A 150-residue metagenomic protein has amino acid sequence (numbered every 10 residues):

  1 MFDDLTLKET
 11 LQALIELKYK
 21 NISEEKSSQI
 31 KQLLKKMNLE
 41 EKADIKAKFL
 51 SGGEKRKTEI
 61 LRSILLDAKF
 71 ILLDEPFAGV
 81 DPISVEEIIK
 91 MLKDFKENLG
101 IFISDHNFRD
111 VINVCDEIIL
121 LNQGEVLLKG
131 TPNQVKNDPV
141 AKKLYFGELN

Functional and structural regions predicted by a protein language model:
D4-L17: Q-loop/switch helix immediately C-terminal to the Walker
Q12, S23-K42, K90, V140: Conserved ABC ATPase "signature" region
K46-L50, E54: Conserved ABC ATPase signature
I60: Hydrophobic anchor residue at the start of the ABC signature
I71-E75: Catalytic Walker B motif of ABC-type/P-loop ATPase nucleotide-binding domains
V111-N113: A short, surface-exposed alpha-helical micro-motif characterized by mixed small hydrophobic and charged/polar residues
